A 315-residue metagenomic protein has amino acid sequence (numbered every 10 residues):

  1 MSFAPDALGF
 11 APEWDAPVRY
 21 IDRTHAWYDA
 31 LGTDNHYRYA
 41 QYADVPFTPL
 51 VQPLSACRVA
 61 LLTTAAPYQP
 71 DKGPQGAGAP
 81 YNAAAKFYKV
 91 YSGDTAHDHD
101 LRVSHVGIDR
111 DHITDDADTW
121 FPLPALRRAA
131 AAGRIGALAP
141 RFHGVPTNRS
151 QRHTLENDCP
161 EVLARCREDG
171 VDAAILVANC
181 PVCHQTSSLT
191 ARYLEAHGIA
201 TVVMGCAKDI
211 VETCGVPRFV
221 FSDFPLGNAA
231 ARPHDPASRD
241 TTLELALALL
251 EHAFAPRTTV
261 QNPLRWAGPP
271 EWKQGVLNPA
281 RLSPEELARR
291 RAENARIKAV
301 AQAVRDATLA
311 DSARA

Functional and structural regions predicted by a protein language model:
S2-H234, S238-L245, L249-L250, R257-A315: Metallocofactor- and cofactor-centric catalytic cores in central/energy metabolism, strongly enriched
